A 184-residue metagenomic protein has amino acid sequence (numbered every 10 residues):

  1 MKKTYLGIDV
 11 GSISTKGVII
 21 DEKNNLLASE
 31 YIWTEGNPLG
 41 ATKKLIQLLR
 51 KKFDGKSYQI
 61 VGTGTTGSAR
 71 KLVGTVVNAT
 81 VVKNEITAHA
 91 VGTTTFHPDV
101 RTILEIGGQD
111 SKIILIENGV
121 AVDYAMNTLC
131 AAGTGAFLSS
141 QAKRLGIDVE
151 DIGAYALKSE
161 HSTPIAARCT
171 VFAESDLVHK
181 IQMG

Functional and structural regions predicted by a protein language model:
M1-K23, V100-E117: Gly/Thr-rich phosphate-binding beta-strand-loop-beta motif of the actin/hexokinase/Hsp70
Y5-G40, K44-Q47, Y124, T128: Short glycine-rich, Thr/Ser-proximal phosphate-binding strand/loop in the N-terminal lobe of ATP-dependent enzymes
E22-E30, R70-G74, E174-G184: Gly-rich Lys/Arg/Thr-decorated short loops/hinges at beta-loop-alpha junctions or inter-strand turns that position
A28-T34, F53-I86, V122-D123: Short beta-strand-loop/turn "lid" adjacent to the catalytic site in phosphate-handling enzymes
E35-P38, N118-L157: Glycine-rich phosphate-binding loop plus the immediately following alpha-helix
L45-F53, A90: Stable alpha-helical structural segments in soluble proteins, enriched in small hydrophobic residues
K71-L72, A79-G133: Active-site neighborhood for divalent-cation/phosphate handling
K143-L145, G153-G184: Active-site rim beta-loop-alpha module in soluble metabolic enzymes
